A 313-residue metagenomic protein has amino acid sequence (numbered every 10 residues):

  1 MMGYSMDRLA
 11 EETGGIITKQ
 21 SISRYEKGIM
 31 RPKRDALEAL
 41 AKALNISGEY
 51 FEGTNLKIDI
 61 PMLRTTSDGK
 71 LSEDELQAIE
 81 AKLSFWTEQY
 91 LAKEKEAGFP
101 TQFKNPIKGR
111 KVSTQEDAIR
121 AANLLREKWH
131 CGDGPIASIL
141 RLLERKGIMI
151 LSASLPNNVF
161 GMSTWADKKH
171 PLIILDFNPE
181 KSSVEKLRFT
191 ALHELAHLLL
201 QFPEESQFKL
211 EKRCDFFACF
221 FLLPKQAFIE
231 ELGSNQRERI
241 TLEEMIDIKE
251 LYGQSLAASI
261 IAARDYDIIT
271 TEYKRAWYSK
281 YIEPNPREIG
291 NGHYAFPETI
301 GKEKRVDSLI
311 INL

Functional and structural regions predicted by a protein language model:
M1-L313: Active-site hotspot residues in diverse enzymes, especially metal/ion-binding acidic/histidine motifs
